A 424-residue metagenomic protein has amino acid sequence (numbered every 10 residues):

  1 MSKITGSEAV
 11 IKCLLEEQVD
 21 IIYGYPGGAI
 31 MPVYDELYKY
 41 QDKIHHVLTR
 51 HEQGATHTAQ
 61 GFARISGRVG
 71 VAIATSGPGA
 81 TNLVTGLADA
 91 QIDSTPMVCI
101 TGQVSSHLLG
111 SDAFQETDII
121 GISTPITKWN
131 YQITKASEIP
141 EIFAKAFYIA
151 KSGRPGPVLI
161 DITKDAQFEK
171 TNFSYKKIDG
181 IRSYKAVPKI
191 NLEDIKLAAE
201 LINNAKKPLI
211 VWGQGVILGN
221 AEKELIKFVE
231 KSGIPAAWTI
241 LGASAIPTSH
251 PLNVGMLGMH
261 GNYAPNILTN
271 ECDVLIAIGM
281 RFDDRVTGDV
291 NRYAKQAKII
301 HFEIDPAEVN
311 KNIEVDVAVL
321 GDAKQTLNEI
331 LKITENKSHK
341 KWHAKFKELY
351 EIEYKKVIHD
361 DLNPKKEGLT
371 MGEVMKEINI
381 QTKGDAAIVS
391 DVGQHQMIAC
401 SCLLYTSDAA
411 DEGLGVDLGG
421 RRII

Functional and structural regions predicted by a protein language model:
S7-D20, G28, V33-Y38, Y350-S407: Active-site diphosphate/adenylate-binding microenvironment
A9-V19, F62-S66, I149-S152, D194-P208 (+3 more regions): Glycine-rich phosphate/diphosphate-binding loops that line cofactor/substrate pockets in enzymes
M31-S106, A264-L275, G279-D283, M397-S407: Thiamine diphosphate
R64, V216-I300, S401-S407: Glycine-rich, anion-gripping cofactor-binding loops and their flanking helix/strand elements in enzyme active sites
F114-G153, E271, V317, T326: Conserved thiamine diphosphate
S137, E200, Q296-V392: Phosphate/pyrophosphate-binding active-site segments
K145, I149-N204, I358: Conformationally flexible catalytic loops at phosphate/diphosphate-handling active centers
Y405-I424: Single conserved hydrophobic/aromatic residue that forms the stacking wall/gate of nucleotide- or nucleobase-binding
